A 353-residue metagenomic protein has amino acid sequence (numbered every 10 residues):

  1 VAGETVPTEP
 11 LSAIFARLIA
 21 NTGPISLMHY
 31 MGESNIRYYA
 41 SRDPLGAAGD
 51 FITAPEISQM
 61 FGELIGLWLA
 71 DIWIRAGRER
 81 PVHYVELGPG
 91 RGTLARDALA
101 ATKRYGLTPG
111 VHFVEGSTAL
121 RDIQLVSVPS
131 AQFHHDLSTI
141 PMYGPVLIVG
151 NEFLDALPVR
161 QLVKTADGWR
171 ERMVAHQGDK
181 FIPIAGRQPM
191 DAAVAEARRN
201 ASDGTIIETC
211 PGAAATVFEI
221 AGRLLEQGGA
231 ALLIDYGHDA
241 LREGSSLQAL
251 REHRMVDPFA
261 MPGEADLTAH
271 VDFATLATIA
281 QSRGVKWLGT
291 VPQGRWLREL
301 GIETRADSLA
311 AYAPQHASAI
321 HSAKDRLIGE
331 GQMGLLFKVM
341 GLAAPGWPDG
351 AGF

Functional and structural regions predicted by a protein language model:
V1-L87, R91-P145, L162, R295 (+2 more regions): Rossmann-like AdoMet
P10, S26-H29, E56, M60 (+8 more regions): Generic recognition of stable, solvent-exposed alpha-helical segments in well-folded globular domains
L87, G116, F153-A156, Y236: Generic detector of well-ordered alpha-helical packing
L120, A156-L157, A240: Catalytic P-loop NTPase motifs of RecA-like helicase/translocase cores
P141-A156, T209-G222: Conserved adenosine/adenylate-binding substructure
L147-R198, G244-D257: A mobile, often basic/glycine-rich helix-loop segment that functions as the active-site lid/recognition loop
A193-F353: Long, Lys/Arg- and hydrophobic-enriched amphipathic alpha-helices
